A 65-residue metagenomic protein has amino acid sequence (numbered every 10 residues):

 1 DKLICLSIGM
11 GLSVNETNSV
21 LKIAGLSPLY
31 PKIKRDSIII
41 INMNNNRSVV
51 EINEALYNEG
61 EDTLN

Functional and structural regions predicted by a protein language model:
D1-M10: Short, basic-rich loop-to-helix N-cap that marks the start of a DNA-contacting helix
G9-L12, N44: Histidine kinase transmitter module recognition
E16-V49, N53, Y57-N65: Short amphipathic recognition helices of helix-turn-helix/homeodomain-type DNA-binding modules
